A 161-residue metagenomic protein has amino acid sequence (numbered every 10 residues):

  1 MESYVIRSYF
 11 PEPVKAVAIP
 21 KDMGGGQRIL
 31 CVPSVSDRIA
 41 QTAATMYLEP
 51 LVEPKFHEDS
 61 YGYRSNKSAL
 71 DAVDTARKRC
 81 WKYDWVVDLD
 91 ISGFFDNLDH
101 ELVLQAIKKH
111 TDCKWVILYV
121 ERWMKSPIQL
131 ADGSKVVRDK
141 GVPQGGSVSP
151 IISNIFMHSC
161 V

Functional and structural regions predicted by a protein language model:
S3-P13, V17-A18, E58-D59, R64 (+2 more regions): Conserved polymerase palm-domain catalytic core
P11-R28, V32-P33, D37: Conserved beta-strand/loop block within the catalytic cores of divalent metal-dependent phospho-transfer/hydrolysis
Q27-F56, D139-V161: Conserved pre-motif C helix in the palm subdomain of viral-like polymerases
